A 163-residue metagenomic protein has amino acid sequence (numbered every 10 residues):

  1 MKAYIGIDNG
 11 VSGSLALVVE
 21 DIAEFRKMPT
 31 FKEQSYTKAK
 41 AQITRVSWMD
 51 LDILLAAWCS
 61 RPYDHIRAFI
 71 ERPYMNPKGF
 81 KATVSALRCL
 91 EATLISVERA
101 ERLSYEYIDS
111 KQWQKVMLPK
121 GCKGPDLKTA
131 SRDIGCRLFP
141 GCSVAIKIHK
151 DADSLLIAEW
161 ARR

Functional and structural regions predicted by a protein language model:
M1-R163: Phosphate- and other anionic-substrate recognition elements at nucleic-acid/protein interfaces
